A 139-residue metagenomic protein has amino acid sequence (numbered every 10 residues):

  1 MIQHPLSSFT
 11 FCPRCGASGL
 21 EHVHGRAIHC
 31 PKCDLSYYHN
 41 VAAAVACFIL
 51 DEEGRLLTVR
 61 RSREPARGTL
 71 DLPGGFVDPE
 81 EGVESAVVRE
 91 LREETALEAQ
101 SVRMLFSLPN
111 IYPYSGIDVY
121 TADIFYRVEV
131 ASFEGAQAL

Functional and structural regions predicted by a protein language model:
I2, L50-E93: Conserved Nudix-box catalytic region and its N-terminal flanking loop in Nudix hydrolases and closely related
I2-A46: Acidic, metal-coordinating catalytic segment for phosphate/diphosphate chemistry, firing primarily on the Nudix
R14, H29, L57-T58, D71 (+2 more regions): Conserved beta-strand segments that form the floor/walls of ligand-binding pockets within enzyme and binding domains
G25, N40-A44, P65-R67, L72 (+2 more regions): Short connector loops at helix/strand junctions that flank enzyme active sites, especially segments positioning acidic
K32, P65-R67, D71-L72, R103 (+1 more regions): Residue-level signal for pocket-adjacent positions within structured domains
K32-L56, F76, R127: Conserved N-terminal beta-strand and adjoining loop/helix that marks the start of the Nudix/MutT-like hydrolase domain
V77-R103, L108-L139: Unchanged
